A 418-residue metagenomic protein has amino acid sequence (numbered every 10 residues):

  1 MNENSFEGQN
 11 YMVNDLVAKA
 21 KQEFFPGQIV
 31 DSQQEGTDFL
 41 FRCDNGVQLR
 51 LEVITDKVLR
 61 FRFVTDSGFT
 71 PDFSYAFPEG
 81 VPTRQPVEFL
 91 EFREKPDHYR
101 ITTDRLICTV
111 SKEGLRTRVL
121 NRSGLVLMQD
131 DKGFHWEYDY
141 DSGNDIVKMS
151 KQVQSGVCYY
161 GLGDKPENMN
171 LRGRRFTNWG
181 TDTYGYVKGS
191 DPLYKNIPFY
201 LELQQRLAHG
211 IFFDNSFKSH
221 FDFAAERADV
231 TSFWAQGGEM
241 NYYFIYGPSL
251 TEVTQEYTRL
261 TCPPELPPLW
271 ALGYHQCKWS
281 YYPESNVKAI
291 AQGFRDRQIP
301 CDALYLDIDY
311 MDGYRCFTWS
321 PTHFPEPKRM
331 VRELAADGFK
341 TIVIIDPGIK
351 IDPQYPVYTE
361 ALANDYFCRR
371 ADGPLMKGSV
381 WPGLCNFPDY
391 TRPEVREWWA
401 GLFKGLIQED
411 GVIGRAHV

Functional and structural regions predicted by a protein language model:
M1-W270, C277-W279, N286-Q292, A303 (+5 more regions): N-terminal accessory segment at the very beginning of proteins
E265-R415: Aromatic-lined carbohydrate-binding/catalytic grooves of carbohydrate-active enzymes
